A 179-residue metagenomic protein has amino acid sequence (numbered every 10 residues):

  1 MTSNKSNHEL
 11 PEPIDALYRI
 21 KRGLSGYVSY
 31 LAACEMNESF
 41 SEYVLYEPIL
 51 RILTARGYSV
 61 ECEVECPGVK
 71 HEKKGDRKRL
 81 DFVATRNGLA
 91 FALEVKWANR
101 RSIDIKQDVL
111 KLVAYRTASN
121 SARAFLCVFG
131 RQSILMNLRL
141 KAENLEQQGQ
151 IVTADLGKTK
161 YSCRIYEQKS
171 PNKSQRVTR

Functional and structural regions predicted by a protein language model:
M1-A55: Interdomain/boundary linker segments immediately adjacent to catalytic/signaling cores
E9, R101-D104: Residue-level preference for long, well-ordered alpha-helices that form the structural scaffold of enzyme catalytic
C34-E35, E72, M136-L140: Short, flexible/disordered intra-domain loops and linkers
N37-E38, A55, S59-G88, L156-Y161 (+1 more regions): Active-site metal-binding core of divalent-cation-utilizing nuclease and nuclease-like domains
G68, N99-R101, Q132-S133: Feature marks short, surface-exposed loop/turn motifs that line or immediately flank catalytic pockets and channel
D81-N99, L112: Conserved catalytic cores of phosphodiester-cleaving nucleases, focusing on short active-site segments
I103-C127, I134: Short, charged, amphipathic alpha-helix that recurs within catalytic cores of restriction-modification and other
L126-R179: Domain-level recognition of nuclease-like catalytic cores that cleave nucleotide substrates
